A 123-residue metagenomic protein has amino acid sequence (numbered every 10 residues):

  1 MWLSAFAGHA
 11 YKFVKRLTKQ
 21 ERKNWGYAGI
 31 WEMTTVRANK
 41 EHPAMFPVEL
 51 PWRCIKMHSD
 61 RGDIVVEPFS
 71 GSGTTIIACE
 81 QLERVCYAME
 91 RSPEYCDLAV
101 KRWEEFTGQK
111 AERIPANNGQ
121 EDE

Functional and structural regions predicted by a protein language model:
M1-C96: Core catalytic lobe of class I
V100-E123: S-adenosyl-L-methionine
